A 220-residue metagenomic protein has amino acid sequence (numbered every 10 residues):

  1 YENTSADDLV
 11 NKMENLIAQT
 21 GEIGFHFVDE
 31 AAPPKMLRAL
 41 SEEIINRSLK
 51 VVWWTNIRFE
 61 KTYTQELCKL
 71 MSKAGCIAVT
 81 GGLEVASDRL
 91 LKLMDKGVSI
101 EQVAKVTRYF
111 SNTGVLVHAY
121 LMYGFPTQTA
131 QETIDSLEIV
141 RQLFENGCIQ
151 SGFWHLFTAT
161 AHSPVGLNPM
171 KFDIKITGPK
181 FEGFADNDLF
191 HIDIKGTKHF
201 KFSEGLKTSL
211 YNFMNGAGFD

Functional and structural regions predicted by a protein language model:
E2: Conserved S-adenosyl-L-methionine
S5-D8, M36, Y63, Q102 (+3 more regions): Soluble or luminal CAZymes and related metallo-dependent hydrolases
A6, V10-L116, F125: Conserved SAM/AdoMet-binding glycine-rich loop
F27, G81, A119, V140 (+1 more regions): Hydrophobic, well-ordered secondary-structure elements that form the walls of internal hydrophobic environments
P34-M36, P126-T129, T160-S163: Short catalytic/ligand-binding loop motif for oxyanion handling, primarily in non-cytosolic enzymes, centered on
T55, A119-L121, W154: Structural beta-sheet core signal
Q131-D220: C-terminal accessory regions of radical SAM enzymes
